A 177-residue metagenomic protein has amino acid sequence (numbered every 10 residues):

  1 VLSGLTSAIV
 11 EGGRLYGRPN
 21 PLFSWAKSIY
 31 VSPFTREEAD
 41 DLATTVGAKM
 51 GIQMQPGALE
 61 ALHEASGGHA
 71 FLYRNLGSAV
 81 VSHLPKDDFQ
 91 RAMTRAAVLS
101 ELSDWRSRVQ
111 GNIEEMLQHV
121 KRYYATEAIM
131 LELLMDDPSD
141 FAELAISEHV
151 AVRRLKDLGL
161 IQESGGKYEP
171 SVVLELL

Functional and structural regions predicted by a protein language model:
V1-A65, A79-H83, A92-W105: The catalytic "switch" region of P-loop NTPases
F34, H69-F71, Y168: Aromatic side chains
Q53-P56, E64, G68-R154, L158: Winged-helix-like regulatory helical subdomains adjacent to P-loop NTPase cores
A58, G77, G165-K167: Short loop/turn and capping residues at structural boundaries
D157-L177: Short capping/hinge segments at domain boundaries that bridge a core fold to an adjacent linker or tail
